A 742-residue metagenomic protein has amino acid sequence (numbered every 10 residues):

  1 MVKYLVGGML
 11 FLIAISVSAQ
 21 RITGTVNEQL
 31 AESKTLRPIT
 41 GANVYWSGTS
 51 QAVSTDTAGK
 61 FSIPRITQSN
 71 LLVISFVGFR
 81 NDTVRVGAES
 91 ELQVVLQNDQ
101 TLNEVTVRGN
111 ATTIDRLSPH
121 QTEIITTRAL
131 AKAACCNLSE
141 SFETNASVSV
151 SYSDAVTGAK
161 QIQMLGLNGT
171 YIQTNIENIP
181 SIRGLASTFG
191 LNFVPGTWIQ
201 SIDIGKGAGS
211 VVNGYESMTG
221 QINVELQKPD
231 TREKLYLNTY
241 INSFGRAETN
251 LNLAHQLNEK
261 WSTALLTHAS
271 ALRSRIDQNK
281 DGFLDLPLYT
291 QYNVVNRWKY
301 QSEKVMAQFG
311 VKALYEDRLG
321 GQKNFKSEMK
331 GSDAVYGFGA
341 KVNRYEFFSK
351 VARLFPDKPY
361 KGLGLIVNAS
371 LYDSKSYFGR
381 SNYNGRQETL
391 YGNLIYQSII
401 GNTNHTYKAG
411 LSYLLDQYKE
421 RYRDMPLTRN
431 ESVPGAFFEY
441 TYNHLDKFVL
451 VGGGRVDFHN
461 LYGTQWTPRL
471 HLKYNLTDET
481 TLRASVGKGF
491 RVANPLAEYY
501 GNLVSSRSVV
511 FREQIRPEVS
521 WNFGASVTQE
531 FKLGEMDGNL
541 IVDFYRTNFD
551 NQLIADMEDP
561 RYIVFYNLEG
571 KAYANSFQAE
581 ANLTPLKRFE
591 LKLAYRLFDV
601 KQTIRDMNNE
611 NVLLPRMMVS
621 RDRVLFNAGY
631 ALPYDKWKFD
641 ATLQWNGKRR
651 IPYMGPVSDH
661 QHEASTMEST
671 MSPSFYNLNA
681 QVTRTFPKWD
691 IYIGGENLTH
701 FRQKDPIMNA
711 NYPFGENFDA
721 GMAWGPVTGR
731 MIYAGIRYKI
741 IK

Functional and structural regions predicted by a protein language model:
T25-S47, S75-F79, G87-A131, S139 (+1 more regions): Short, acidic, small-residue-rich periplasmic hinge/interaction motif at the N-terminus of Gram-negative outer-membrane
F61-P64, I179-K206, V294, R512: Short acidic/polar hinge/loop motifs at secondary-structure boundaries that mediate gating or recognition
P64, S139-R183: Extracytoplasmic beta-strand/coil segments of soluble accessory domains associated with Gram-negative outer-membrane
S90-V95, L138-S141, K160-Q163, N175 (+5 more regions): N-terminal periplasmic accessory domains that precede and gate Gram-negative outer-membrane beta-barrel machines
L272-N293, K299-L363, A369-Q387: Flexible loop and strand-edge segments within Gram-negative outer membrane beta-barrel domains
G364-S376, N475, R483, R516-Y573: Membrane-embedded beta-barrel scaffold of Gram-negative outer-membrane proteins
N443, F544-N548, N567-P656, R737-K739: Gram-negative outer-membrane beta-barrel transporters
W645-D659, T683-K742: C-terminal beta-signal and adjacent terminal beta-strands/loops of Gram-negative outer-membrane beta-barrel proteins
